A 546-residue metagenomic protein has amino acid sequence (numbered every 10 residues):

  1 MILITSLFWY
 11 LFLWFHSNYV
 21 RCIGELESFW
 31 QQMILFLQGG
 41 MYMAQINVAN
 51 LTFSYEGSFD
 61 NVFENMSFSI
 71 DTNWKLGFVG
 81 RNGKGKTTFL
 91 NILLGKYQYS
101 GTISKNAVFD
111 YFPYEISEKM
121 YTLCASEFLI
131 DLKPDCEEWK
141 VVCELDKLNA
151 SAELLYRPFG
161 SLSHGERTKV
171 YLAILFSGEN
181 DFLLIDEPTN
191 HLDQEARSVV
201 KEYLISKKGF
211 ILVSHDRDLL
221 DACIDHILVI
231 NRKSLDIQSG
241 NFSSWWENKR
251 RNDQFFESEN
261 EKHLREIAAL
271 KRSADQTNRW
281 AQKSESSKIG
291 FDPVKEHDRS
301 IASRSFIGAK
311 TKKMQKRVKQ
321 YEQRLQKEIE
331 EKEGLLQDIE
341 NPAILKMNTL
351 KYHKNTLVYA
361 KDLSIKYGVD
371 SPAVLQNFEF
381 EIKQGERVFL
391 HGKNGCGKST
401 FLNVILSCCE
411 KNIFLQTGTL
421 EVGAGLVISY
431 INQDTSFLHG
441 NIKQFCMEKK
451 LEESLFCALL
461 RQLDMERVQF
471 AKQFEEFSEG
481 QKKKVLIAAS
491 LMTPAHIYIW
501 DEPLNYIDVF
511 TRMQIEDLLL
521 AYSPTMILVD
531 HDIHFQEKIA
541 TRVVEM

Functional and structural regions predicted by a protein language model:
I2-I4: Extreme N-terminal basic, low-complexity initiation segments that serve as generic localization/processing leaders
S6, F12-E261, N348-M546: ABC ATP-binding cassette signature C-motif
F128-E144, A222, V229-E340: Extended, highly charged alpha-helical segments
E331-Y359: Coiled-coil termination/hinge junctions
